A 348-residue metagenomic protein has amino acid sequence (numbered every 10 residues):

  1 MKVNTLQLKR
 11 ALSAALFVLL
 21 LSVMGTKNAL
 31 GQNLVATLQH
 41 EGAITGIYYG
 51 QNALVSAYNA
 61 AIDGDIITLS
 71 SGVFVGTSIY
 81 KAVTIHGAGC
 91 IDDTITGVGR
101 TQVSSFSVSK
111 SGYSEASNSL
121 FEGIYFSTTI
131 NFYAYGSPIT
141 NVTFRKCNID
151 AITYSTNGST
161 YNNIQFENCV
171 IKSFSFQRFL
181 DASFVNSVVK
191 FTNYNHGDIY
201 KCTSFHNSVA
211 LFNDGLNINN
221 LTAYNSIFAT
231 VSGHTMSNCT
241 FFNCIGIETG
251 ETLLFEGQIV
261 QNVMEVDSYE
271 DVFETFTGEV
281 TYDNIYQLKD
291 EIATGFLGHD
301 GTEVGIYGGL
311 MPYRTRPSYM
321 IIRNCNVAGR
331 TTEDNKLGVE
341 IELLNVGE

Functional and structural regions predicted by a protein language model:
M1-L34: Bacterial Sec-dependent N-terminal signal peptides
T37-V73: Acidic Gly/Asp/Thr-rich repetitive segments characteristic of extracellular carbohydrate-active and adhesion proteins
Y49, D63-T94: N-terminal extracellular ligand-recognition/capping segment immediately after the signal peptide
G72-V73, G89-D92, G246-T252, E291-T302: Acidic glycine-/aspartate-rich tracts in secreted/extracellular proteins
V83-F132, I152: Right-handed parallel beta-helix/beta-spiral solenoid domain characteristic of secreted/periplasmic
F132-G136, A151-Y282: Predominantly extracellular beta-rich ligand-binding scaffolds that present long acidic/polar faces for carbohydrate
Q261-R316: C-terminal accessory segments
T302-E333, L337, L344: Short, compositionally biased P/S/T/A/G/V-rich stretches that sit at domain boundaries
